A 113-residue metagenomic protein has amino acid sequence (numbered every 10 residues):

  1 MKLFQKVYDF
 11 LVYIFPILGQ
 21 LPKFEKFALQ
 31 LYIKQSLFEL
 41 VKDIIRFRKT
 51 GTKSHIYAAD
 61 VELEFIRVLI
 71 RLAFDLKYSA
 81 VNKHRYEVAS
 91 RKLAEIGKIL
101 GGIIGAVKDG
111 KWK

Functional and structural regions predicted by a protein language model:
M1-K113: Amphipathic alpha-helical assembly/interaction segments
